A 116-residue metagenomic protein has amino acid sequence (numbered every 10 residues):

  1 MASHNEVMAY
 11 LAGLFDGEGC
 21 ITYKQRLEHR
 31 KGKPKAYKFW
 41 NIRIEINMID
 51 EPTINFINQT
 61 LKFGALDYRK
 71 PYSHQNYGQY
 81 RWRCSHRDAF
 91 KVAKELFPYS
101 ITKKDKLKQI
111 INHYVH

Functional and structural regions predicted by a protein language model:
M1-H116: Internal intein/HINT superfamily modules and their associated LAGLIDADG
